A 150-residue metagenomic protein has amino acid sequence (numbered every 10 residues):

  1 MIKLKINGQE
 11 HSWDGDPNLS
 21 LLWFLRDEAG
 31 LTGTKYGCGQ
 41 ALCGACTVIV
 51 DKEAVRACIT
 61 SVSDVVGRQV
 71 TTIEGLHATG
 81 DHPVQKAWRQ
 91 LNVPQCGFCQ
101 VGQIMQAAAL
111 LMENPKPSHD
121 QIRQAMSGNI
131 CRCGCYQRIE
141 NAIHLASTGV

Functional and structural regions predicted by a protein language model:
M1-V150: Signature of N-terminal electron-transfer/Fe-S-associated modules in redox systems
